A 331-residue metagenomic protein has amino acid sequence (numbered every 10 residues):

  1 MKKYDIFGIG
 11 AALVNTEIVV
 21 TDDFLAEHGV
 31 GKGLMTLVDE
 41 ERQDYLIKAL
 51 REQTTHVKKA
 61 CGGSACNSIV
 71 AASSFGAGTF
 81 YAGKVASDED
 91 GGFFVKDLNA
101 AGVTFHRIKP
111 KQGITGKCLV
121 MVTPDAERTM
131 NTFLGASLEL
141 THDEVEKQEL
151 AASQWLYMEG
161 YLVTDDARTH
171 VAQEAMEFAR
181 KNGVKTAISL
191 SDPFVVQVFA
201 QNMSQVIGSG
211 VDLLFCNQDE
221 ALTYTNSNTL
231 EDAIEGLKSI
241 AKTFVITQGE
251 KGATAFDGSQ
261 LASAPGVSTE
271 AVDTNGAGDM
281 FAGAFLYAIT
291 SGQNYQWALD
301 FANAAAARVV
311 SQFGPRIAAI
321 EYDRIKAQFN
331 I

Functional and structural regions predicted by a protein language model:
M1-F7, A12-L13, V19, E27-L37 (+5 more regions): Conserved phosphate-binding/catalytic region of the ribokinase-like
Q43-K117, L134, Q328-I331: Substrate-binding N-lobe of the ribokinase-like
S73, N99, R180-K181, K238: Anion (oxyanion) recognition and catalysis
T79, F105, T186-A187, F244: Hydrophobic beta-strand scaffold residues
H106-P110, V120-G160, D165-D166: Conserved phosphate-binding/catalytic loop of the ribokinase/pfkB sugar-kinase fold
K117-M121, G252-A255: Short beta-strand scaffold segments in enzyme catalytic cores
E149-A151, I207-G208, K238: A short, aliphatic-rich alpha-helical micro-motif
W155-D232, K251-G252: Conserved beta-alpha-beta core of the PfkB/ribokinase-like small-molecule kinase fold
